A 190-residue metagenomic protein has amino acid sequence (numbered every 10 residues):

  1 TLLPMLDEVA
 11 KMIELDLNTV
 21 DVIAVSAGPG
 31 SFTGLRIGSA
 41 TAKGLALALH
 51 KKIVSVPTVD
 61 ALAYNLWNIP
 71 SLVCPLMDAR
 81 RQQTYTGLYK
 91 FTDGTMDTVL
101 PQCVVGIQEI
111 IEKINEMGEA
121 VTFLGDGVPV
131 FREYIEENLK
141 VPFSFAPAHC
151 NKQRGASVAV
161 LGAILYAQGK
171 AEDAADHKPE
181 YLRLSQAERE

Functional and structural regions predicted by a protein language model:
T1-A27, K152: N-terminal beta-alpha supersecondary unit
T1-P4, F32, R36, A40 (+2 more regions): Residues at secondary-structure transition points
V9-I13, A48, L66, V158-Y166: Stable alpha-helical structural segments in soluble proteins, enriched in small hydrophobic residues
M12-N18, L47-V56, K170-A171: Phosphate-handling active-site elements
V25-I53, T58: DPxDG-like acidic metal-binding loop motif
K52-K152, A167, Y181, Q186-A187: Surface "functional belts" at beta-alpha junctions
G169-E172, E188-E190: SAM-dependent methyltransferases
